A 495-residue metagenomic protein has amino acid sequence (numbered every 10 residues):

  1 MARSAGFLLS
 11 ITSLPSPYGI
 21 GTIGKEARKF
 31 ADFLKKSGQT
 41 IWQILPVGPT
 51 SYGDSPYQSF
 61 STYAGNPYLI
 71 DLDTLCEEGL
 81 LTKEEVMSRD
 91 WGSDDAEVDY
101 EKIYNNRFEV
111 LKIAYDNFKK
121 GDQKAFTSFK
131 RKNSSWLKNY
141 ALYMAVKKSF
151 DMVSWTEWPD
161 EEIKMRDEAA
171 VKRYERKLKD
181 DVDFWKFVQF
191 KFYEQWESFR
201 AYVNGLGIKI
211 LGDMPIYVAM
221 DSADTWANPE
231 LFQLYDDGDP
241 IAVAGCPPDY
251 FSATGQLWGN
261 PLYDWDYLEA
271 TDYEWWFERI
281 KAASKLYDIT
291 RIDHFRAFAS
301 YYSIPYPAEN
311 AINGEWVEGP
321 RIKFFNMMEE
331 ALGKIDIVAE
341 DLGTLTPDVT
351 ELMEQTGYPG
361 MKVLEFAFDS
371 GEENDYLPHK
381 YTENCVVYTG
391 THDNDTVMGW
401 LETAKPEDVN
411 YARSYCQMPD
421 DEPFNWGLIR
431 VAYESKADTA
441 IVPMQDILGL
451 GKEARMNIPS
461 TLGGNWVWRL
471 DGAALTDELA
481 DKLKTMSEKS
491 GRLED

Functional and structural regions predicted by a protein language model:
M1-K25, K29-D32, K36-S37: Mature N-terminal, pre-catalytic/accessory segment of carbohydrate-active enzymes
A2, S10, S16, D54-Y193 (+3 more regions): Alpha-amylase-like alpha-glycosidases and glucanotransferases acting on alpha-linked glucans and related
K25-D32, E194-Y202, F277-E278, F424-L428: Short alpha-helical segments and helix-capping/turn motifs at coil-helix boundaries
E26-T50, L286-Y287: Catalytic domains of carbohydrate-active enzymes, especially glycoside hydrolases
K35, W196-N204, E329, M353-E354: Surface-exposed amphipathic alpha-helices with a cationic face
L45, K209-L211, P215, I289 (+1 more regions): Outer-envelope exported proteins of Gram-negative bacteria
W185-V218: Conserved, well-ordered alpha-helix/loop/beta-strand core segments that scaffold catalytic motifs
